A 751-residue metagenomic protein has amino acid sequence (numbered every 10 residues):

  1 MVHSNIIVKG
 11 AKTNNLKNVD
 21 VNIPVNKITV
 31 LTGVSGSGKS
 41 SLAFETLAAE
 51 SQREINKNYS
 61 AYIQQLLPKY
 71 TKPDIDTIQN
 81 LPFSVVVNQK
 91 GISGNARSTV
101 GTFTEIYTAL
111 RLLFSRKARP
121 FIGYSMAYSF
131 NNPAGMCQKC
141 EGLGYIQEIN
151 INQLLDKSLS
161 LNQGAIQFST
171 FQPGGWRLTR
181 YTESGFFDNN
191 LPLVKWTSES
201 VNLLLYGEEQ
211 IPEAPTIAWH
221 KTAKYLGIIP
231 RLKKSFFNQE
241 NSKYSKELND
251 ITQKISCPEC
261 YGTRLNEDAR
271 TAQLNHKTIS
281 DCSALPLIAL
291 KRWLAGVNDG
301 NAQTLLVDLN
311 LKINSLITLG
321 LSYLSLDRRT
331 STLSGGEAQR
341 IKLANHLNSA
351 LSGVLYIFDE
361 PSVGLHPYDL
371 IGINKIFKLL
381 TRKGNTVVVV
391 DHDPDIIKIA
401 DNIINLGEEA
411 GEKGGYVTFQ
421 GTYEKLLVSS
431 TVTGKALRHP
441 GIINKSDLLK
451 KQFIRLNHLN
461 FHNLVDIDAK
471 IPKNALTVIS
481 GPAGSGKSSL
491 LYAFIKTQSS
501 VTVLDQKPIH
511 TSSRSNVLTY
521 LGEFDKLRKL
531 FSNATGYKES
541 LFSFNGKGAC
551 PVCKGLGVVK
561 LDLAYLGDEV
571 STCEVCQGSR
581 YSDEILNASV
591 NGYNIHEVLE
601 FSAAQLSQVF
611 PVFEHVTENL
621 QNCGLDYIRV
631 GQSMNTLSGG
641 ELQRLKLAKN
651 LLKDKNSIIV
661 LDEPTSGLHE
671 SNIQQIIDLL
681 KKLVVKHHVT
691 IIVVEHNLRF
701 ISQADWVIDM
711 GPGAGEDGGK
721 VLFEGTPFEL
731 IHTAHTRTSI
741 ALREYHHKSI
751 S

Functional and structural regions predicted by a protein language model:
V2-T332, A338-V354, I376, R382 (+6 more regions): P-loop/Walker A nucleotide phosphate-binding surfaces of NTP-dependent enzymes
R329, E360-P361, F377, S633 (+1 more regions): Walker B catalytic motif
T332, V363-P367, T636, S666-E670: ABC ATPase nucleotide-binding domain "signature" loop
A338, H366-I371, H669-Q674: Helix N-cap at the start of a conserved alpha-helix in ABC-type nucleotide-binding domains
N348, L370-K383, I673-K686: Helical segment within the ABC ATPase nucleotide-binding domain
K378, G384, A400-G421, A704-G725: H-loop (His-switch) and adjacent beta-strand-loop-beta switch element of ABC-type ATPase nucleotide-binding domains
V390-H392, V694-H696: H-loop/switch region of ABC-family ATPase nucleotide-binding domains
I397-K398, F700-S702: A short, surface-exposed alpha-helical micro-motif characterized by mixed small hydrophobic and charged/polar residues
